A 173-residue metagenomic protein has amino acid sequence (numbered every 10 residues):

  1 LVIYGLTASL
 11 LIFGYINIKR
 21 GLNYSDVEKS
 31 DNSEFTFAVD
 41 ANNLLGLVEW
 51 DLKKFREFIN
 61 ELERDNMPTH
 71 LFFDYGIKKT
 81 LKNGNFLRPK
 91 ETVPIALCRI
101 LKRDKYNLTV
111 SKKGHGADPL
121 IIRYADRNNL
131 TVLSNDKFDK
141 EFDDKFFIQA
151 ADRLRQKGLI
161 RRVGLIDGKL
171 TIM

Functional and structural regions predicted by a protein language model:
L1-G21: N-terminal signal-anchor transmembrane alpha helix of single-pass membrane proteins, serving as the membrane-anchoring
I3, F35-F37, L44, N60 (+1 more regions): Nuclease catalytic cores that cleave nucleic-acid phosphodiester bonds, predominantly acidic two-metal-ion
S9, S25, S30-S33, S111 (+1 more regions): Generic serine detector
Y15-E28, G114-G116: Short, motif-level signal for alpha-helix interfacial/capping segments enriched in acidic residues and aromatics/proline
N17, D26, F37-V39, E57 (+1 more regions): Intrinsically disordered, low-complexity regions enriched in small/polar residues
L22-E49: Metal-dependent nucleic-acid phosphoesterase active-site entry motif
V27-K29, F55-R56, D118, E141: Short, well-ordered alpha-helical microsegments
W50-N66: Histidine-anchored nucleotide/phosphate-binding helix
